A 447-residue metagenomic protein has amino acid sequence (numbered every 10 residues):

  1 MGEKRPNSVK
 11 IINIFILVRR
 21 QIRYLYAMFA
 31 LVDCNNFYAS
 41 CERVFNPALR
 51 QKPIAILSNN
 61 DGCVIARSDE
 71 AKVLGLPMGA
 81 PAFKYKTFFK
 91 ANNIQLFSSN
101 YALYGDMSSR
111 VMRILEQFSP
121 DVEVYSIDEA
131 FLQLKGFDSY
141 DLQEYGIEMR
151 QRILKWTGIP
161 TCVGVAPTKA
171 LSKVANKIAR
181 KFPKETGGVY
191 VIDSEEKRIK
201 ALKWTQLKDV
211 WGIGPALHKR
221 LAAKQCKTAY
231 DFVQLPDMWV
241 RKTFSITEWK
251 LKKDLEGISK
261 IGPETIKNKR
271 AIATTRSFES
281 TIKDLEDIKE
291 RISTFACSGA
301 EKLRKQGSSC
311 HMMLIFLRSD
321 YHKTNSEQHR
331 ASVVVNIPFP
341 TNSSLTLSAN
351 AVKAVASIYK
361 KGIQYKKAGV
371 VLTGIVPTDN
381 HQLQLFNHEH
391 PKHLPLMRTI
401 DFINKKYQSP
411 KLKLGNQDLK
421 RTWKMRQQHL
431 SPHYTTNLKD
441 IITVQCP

Functional and structural regions predicted by a protein language model:
K4-I11: Polybasic, lysine-rich low-complexity intrinsically disordered segments
I11-K253, P263, H390-P447: Gly/Gly-Pro- and Ser/Thr-rich, intrinsically disordered tail segments characteristic of DNA damage-repair and tolerance
Y125-E129, A166-K169, S308-M312, I363-K367: Short Gly/Ser/Thr- and Asp/Glu-enriched loop/turn motifs at secondary-structure junctions
G136-F137, T168-S172, R318-K323, T373-T378: Short, internal active-site loops enriched in acidic
D209, K219-Q364: DNA-contacting surface of Y-family translesion DNA polymerases
H322-V334, I375-N387, M425: Short glycine/threonine-rich loop-to-helix capping motif typified by GTGT followed within a few residues by an Asp-Pro
K353, S357-K406: C-terminal hydrophobic structural anchor segments that stabilize assembly/packing rather than catalytic chemistry
